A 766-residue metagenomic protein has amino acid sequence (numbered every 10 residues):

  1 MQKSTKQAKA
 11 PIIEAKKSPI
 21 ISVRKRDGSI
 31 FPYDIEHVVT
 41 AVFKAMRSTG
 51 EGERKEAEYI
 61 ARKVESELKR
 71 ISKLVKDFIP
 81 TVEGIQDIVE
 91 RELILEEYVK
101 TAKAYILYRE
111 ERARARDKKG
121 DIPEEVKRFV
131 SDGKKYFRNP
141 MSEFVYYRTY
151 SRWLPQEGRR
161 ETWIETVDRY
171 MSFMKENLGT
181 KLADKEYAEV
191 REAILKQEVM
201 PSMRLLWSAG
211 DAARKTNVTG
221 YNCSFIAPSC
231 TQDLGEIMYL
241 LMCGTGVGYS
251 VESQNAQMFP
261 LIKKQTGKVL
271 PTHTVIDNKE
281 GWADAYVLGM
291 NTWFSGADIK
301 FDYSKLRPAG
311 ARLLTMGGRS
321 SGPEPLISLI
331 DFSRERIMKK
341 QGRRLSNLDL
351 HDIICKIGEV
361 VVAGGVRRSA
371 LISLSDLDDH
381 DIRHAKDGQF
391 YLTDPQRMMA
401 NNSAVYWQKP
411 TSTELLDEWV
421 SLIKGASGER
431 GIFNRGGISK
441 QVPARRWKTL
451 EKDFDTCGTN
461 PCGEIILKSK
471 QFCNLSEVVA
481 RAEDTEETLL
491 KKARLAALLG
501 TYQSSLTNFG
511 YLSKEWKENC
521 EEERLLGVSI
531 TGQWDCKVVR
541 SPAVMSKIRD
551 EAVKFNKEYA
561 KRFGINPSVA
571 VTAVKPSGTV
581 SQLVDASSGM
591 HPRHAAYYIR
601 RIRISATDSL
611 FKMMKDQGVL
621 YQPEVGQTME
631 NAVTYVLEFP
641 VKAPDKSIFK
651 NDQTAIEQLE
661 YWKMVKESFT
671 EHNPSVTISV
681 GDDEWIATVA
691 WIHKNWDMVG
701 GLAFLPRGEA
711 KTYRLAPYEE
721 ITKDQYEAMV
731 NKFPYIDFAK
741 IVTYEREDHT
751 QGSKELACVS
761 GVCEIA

Functional and structural regions predicted by a protein language model:
M1-A766: Extended catalytic cores of very large enzyme megasubunits
